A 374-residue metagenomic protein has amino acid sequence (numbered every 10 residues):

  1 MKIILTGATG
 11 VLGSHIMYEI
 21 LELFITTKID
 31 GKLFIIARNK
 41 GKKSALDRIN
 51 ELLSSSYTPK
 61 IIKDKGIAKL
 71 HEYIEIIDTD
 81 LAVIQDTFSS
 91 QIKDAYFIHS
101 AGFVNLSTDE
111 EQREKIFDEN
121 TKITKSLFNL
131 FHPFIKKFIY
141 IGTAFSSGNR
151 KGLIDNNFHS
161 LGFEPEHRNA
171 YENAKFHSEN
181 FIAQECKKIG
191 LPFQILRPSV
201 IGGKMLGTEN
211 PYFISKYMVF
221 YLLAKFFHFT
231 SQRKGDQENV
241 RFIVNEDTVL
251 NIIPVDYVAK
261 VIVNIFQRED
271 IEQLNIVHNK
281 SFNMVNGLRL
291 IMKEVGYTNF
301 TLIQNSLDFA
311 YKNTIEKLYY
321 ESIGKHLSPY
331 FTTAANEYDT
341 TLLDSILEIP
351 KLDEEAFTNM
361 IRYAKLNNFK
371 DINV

Functional and structural regions predicted by a protein language model:
I3-I29: N-terminal Rossmann NAD(P)H-binding glycine-rich loop of SDR-like oxidoreductase domains
D30, A37, E337-V374: Amphipathic terminal alpha-helices
G31-L70: Glycine-rich phosphate-binding loop and adjoining beta1-alpha1-beta2 segment of Rossmann-like nucleotide-binding folds
K69-K122, P133: NAD(P)H-binding glycine-rich loop region in Rossmannoid oxidoreductase-like domains and their noncatalytic homologs
Y96-H99, E110-R113, K122-N173, K188 (+1 more regions): Conserved Rossmann-fold NAD(P)-dependent oxidoreductase catalytic core, especially the SDR/UDP-sugar
C186-V249, V255-Y257: NAD(P)-dependent short-chain dehydrogenase/reductase
F226-I243, L307-I349: A hydrophobic C-terminal alpha-helical subdomain
V261-H326, N367-N373: Mid/C-terminal beta-alpha module of Rossmann-like enzyme folds, strongest in SDR-family dehydrogenases/epimerases
